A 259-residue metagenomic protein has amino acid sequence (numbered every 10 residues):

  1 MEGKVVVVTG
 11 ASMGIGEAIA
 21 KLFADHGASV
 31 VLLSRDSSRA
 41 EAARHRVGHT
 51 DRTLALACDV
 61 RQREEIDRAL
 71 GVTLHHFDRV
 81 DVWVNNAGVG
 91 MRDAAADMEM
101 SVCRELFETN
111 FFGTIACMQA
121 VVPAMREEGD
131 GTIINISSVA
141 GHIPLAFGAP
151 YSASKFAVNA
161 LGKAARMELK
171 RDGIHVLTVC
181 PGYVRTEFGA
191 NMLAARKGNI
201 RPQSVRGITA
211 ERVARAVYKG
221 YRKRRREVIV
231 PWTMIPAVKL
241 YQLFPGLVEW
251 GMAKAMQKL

Functional and structural regions predicted by a protein language model:
V5, S12-M13: Conserved glycine-rich cofactor-binding loop
H26-A43: Conserved glycine-rich Rossmann-like NAD(P)H-binding loop of the short-chain dehydrogenase/reductase
S37, A57-R68, M100: The beta1-alpha1 cofactor-binding region of Rossmann-like NAD(H)/NADP(H)-dependent oxidoreductases
A94-A95, E99-R104: Substrate-binding pocket helix/loop in short-chain dehydrogenase/reductase
M118, S154: Active-site helix of classical SDR
S138: Residue(s) in the substrate-gating loop at a strand-loop-helix junction that position the organic substrate next
R171-W232, W250: SDR active-site lid
